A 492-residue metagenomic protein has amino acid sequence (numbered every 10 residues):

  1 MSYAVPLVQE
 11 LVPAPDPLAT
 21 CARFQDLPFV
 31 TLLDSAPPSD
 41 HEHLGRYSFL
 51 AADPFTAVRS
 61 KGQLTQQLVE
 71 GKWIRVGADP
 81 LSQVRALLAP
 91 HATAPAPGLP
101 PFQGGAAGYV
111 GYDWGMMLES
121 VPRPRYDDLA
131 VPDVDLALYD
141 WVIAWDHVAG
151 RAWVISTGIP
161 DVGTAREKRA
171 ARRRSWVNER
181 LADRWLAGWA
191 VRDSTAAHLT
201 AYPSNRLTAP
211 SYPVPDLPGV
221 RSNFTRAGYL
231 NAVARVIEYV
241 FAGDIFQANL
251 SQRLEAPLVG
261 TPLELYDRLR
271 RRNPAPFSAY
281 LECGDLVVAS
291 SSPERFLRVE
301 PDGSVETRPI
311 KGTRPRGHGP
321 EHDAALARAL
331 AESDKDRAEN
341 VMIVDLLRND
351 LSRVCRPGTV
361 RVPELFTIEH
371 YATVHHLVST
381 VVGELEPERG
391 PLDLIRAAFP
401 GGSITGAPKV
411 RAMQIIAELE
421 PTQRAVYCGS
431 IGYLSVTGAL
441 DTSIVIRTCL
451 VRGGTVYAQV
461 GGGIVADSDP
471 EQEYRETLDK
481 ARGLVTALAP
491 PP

Functional and structural regions predicted by a protein language model:
M1-P492: Extended alpha-helical targeting/anchoring segments, especially N-terminal organellar/secretory targeting helices
